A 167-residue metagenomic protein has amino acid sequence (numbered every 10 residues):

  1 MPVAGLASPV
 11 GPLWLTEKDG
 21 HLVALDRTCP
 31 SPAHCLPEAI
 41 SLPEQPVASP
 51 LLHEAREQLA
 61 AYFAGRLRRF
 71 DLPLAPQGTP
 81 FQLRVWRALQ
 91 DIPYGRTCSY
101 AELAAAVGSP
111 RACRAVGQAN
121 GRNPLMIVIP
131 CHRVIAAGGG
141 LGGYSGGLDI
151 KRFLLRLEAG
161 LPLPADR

Functional and structural regions predicted by a protein language model:
M1-R111, E158-R167: Basic nucleic-acid-binding alpha-helical/helix-turn surface characteristic of O6-alkylguanine DNA
R56, P124, L148: Short amphipathic alpha-helical/adjacent loop interface patches that line ligand and macromolecule-binding sites
F70-L74, V116, L141-Y144: Short clusters of hydrophobic/aromatic residues that line enzyme substrate/ligand-binding pockets
L89, R114-R122: Major-groove recognition helix of helix-turn-helix-like DNA-binding domains
I127-V134: Short Lys/Arg-enriched helix C-cap and helix-to-coil transition segments that create basic nucleic-acid-contact patches
A137-R167: …primarily DNA-binding HTH/wHTH and HhH modules…
